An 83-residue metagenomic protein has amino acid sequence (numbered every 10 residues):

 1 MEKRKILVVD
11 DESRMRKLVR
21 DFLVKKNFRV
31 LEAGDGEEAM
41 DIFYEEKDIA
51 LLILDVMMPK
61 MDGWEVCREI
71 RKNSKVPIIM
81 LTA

Functional and structural regions predicted by a protein language model:
V9-D10, A33, L52: Conserved sequence signature across two-component system core domains
K17-K25: Charged docking surfaces used in two-component/phosphorelay signaling
N27-G34, I42: Short hydrophobic/Thr-rich beta-strand motif most characteristic of the beta2 strand and flanking loop of CheY-like
D35-E38, D62-E65: Acidic catalytic/metal-coordinating carboxylates
Y44-K47, E69-V76: Conserved phosphotransfer cores of two-component systems
K47-I53: Active-site beta3 strand of CheY-like receiver
D55, T82: Active-site residues of response regulator receiver
M58: Receiver (REC) domain active-site loop signature in two-component systems and cognate sites in sensor histidine kinases
